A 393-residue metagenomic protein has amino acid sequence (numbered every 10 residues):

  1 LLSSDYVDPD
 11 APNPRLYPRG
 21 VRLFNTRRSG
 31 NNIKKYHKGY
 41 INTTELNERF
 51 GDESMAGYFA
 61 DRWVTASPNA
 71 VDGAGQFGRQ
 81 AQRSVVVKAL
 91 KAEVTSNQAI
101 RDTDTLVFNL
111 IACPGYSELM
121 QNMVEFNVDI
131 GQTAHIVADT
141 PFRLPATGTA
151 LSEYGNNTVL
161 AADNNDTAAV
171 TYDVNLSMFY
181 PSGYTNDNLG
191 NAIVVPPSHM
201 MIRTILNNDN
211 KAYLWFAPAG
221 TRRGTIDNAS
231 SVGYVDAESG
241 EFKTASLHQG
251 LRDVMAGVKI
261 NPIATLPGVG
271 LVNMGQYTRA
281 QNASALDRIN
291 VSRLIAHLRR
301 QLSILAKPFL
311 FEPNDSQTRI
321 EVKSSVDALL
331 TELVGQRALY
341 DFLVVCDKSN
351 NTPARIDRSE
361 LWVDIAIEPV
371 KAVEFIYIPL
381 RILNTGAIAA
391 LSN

Functional and structural regions predicted by a protein language model:
L1-N393: Structured, hydrophobic secondary-structure cores that serve as assembly/anchoring elements
